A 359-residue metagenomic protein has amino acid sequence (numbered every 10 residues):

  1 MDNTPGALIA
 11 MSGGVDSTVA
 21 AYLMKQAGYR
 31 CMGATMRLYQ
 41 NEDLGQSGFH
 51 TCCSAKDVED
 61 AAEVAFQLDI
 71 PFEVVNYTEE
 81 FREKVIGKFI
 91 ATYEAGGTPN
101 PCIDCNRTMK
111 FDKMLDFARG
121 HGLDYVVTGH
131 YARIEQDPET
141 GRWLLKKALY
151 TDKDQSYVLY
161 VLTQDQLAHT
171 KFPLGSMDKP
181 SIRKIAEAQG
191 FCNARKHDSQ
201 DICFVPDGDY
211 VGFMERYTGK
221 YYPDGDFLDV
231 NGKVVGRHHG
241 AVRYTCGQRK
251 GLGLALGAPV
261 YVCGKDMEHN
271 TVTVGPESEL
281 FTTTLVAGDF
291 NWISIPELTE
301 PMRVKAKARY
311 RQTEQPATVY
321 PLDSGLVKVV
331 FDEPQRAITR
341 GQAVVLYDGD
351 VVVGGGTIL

Functional and structural regions predicted by a protein language model:
M1-Y160, K171, P180, E187: ATP-dependent adenylation/nucleotidyltransferase module used to activate substrates
V127-I134, P138-E139, W143-L359: AMP-forming adenylation/ATP pyrophosphatase catalytic core
